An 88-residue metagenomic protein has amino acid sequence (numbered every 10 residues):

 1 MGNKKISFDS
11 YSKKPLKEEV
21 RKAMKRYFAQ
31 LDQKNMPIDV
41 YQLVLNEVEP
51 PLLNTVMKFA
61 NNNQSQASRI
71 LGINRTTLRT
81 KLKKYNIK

Functional and structural regions predicted by a protein language model:
G2-K88: Bacterial C-terminal helix-turn-helix
